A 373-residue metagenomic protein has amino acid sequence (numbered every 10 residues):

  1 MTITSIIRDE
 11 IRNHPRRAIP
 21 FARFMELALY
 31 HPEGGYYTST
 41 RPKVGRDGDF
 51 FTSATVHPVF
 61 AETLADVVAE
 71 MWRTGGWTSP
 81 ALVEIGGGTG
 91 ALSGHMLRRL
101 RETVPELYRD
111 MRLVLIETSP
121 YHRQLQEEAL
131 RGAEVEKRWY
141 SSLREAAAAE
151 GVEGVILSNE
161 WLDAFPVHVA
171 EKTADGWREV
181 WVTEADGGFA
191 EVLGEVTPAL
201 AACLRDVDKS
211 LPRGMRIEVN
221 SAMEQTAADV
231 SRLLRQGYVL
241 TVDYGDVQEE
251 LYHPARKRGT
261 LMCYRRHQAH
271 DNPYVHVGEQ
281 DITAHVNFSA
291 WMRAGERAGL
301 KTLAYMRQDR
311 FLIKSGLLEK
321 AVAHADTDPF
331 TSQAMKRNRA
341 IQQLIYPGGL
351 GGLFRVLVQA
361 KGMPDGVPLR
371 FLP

Functional and structural regions predicted by a protein language model:
M1-I85, T89-E153, R310, G316-E319 (+2 more regions): Rossmann-like AdoMet
A28, I156, W291: A residue-level signal for conserved active-site and pocket-lining positions in enzyme catalytic cores
Y37, A164-V167, E250, G366-P368: Short helix/loop capping segments that flank catalytic or ligand/cofactor-binding pockets
F60, I156, D243: Conserved RecA-like P-loop NTPase ATPase core
P120, L162, D246: Short, glycine/acidic-enriched loop or turn micro-motifs at the edges of active sites
E145-A164, E218-R232: Conserved adenosine/adenylate-binding substructure
V155-A202, P254-Y264: A mobile, often basic/glycine-rich helix-loop segment that functions as the active-site lid/recognition loop
A201-P373: Long, Lys/Arg- and hydrophobic-enriched amphipathic alpha-helices
